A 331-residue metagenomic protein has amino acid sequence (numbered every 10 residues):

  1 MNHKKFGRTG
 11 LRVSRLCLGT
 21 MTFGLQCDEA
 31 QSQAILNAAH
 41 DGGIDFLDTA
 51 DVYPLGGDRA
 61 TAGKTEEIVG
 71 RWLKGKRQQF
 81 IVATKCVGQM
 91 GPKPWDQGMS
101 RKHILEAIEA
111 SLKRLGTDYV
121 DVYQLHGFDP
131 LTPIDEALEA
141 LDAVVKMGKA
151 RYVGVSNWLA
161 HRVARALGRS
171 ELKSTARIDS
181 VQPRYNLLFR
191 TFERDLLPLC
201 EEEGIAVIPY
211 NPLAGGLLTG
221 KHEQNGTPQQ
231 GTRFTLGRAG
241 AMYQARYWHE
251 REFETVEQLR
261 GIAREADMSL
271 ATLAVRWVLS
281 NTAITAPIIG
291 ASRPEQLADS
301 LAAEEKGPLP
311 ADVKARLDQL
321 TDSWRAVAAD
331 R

Functional and structural regions predicted by a protein language model:
M1-F80: N-terminal binding-site loop/beta-alpha segment at the start of enzyme catalytic domains that lines or forms
L18, T49, T84, V122-L125 (+4 more regions): Conserved beta-strand positions
T20-A30, M90-K102, L131-T132: Active-site mouth loops of central-metabolism enzymes
D28-A39, M99-L115, V163-L167: Short, acidic/polar
D41, G70-Q78, K113-G116, V145 (+1 more regions): Acidic (Asp/Glu)-rich catalytic clusters
V52-Y53, G75-M99: Structural motif corresponding to the early beta-alpha repeats
L112-L131: Active-site groove signature of glycoside hydrolases
T132-L320: Beta/alpha (TIM)-barrel catalytic core signal, keyed to glycine-rich beta->alpha loops juxtaposed to Asp/Glu that bind
